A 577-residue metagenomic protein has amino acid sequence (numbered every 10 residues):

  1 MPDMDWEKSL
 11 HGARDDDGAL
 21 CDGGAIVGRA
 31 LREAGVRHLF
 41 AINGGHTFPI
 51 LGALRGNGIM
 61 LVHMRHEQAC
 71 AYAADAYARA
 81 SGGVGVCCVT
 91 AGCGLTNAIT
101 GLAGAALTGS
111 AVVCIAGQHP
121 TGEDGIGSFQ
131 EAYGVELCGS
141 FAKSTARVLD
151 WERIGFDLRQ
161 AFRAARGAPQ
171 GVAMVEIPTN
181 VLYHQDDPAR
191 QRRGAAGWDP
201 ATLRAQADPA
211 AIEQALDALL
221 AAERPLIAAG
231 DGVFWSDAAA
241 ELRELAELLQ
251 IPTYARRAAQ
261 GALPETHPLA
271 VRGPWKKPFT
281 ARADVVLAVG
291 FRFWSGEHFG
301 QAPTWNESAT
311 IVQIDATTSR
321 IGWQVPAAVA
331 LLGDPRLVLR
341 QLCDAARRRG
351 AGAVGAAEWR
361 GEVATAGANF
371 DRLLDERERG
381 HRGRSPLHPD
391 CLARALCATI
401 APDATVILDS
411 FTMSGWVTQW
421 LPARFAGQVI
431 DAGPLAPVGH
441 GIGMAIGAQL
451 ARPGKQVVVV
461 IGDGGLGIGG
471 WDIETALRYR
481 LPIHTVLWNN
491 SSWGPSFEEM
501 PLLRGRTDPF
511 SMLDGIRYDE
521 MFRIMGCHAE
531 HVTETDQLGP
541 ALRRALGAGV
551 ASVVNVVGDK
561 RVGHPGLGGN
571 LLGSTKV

Functional and structural regions predicted by a protein language model:
P2-D3, G24-R37, A76-G82, A106 (+7 more regions): Glycine-rich phosphate/diphosphate-binding loops that line cofactor/substrate pockets in enzymes
P2-G18, E152, Q191, A222 (+4 more regions): Phosphate/pyrophosphate-binding active-site segments
W6-E7, A116-D157, A255-T365, L542 (+1 more regions): Glycine-rich, acidic loop regions that bind phosphate or pyrophosphate groups
L10-G12, A132, Q160, A164-A221 (+2 more regions): Conformationally flexible catalytic loops at phosphate/diphosphate-handling active centers
G24-V27, A34, I42, T47-I50 (+3 more regions): Active-site diphosphate/adenylate-binding microenvironment
R37-A41, M60-V62, A80-H119, A228 (+3 more regions): A short, small-residue-rich loop immediately preceding and capping a beta-strand
R79, D231-V312, R424-K455, G469-W471 (+2 more regions): Glycine-rich, anion-gripping cofactor-binding loops and their flanking helix/strand elements in enzyme active sites
I115, E123-Q130, K277-T280, G322-Q324 (+3 more regions): Thiamine diphosphate
